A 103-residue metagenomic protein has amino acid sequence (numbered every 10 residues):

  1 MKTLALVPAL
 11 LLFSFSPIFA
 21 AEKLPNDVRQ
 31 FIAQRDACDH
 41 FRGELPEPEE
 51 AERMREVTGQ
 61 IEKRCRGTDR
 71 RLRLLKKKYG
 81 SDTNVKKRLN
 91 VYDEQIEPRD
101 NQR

Functional and structural regions predicted by a protein language model:
L4-S14: Sec-dependent N-terminal signal peptides
S16-E22: Sec/Tat signal peptide C-region and signal peptidase I cleavage site
E22-D36: Short N-terminal segments immediately surrounding and downstream of signal-peptide cleavage
D39-F41: Short, solvent-exposed loop/turn elements at domain surfaces
E44-R103: Compact alpha-helical subdomains of small soluble proteins
